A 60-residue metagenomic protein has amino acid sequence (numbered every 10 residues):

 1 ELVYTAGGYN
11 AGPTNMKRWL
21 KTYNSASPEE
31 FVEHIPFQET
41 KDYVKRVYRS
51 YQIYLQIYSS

Functional and structural regions predicted by a protein language model:
V3-S60: Catalytic and substrate-binding regions of cell-wall glycan-acting enzymes that process beta-1,4-linked
